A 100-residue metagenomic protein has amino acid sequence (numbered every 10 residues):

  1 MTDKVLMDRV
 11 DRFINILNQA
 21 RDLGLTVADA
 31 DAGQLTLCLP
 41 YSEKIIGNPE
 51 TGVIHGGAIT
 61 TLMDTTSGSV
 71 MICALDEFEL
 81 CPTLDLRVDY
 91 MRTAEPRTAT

Functional and structural regions predicted by a protein language model:
M1-A99: Terminal targeting signals and extreme-terminal segments of soluble enzymes
